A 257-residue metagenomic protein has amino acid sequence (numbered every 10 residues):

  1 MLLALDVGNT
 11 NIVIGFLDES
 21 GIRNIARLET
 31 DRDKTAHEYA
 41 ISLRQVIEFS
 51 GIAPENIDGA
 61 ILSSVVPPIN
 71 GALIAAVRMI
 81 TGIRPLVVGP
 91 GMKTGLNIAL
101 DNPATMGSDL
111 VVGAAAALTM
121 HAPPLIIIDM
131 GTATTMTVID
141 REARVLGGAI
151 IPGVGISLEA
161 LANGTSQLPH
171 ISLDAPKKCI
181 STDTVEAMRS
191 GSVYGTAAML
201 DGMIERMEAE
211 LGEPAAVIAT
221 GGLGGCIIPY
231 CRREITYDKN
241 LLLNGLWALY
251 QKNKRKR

Functional and structural regions predicted by a protein language model:
M1-I25, A117, P123-V145, L161 (+1 more regions): Gly/Thr-rich phosphate-binding beta-strand-loop-beta motif of the actin/hexokinase/Hsp70
M1-M92: N-terminal glycine/serine-rich phosphate-binding loop of ATP-dependent small-molecule kinases, especially carbohydrate
D31-E38, M106-S108, G113-A122, L146-Y194 (+2 more regions): Glycine-rich phosphate-binding loop plus the immediately following alpha-helix
S50-E55, M120-A122, E210-E213: Glycine-rich phosphate-binding loop signature in dinucleotide/nucleotide-binding domains
I52-M106, E142-G148, G153-V154, T182-V193 (+3 more regions): Short beta-strand-loop/turn "lid" adjacent to the catalytic site in phosphate-handling enzymes
T196-E210: A short, acidic, amphipathic alpha-helical segment used as a generic capping/interface helix at domain edges
E210-R257: Long hydrophobic alpha-helical segments typical of transmembrane helices together with their membrane-interfacial
